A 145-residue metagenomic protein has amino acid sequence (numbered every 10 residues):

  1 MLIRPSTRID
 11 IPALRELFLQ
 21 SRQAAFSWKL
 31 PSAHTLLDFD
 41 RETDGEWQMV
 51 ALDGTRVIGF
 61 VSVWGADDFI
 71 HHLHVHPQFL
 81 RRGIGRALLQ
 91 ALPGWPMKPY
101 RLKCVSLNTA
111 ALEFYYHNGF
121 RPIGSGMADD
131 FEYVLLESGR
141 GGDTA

Functional and structural regions predicted by a protein language model:
M1-I9, G139-A145: Conserved N-terminal entry element of GNAT/NAT acetyltransferase domains
P5-Q78, L89-A91, G126-A128: Acetyl-CoA-dependent GNAT
L52-G54, E137-R140: Active-site beta-strand termini and strand-to-loop segments that position acidic
H76-R82, S106-L107: Active-site acidic-Proline motif in GNAT/NAT acetyltransferases
R81-G94, E113, H117: Conserved acetyl-CoA-binding loop-helix of GNAT-fold acetyltransferases
G85, L89, N108-A111, A128-V134: Short glycine/proline-centered loop/turn elements that form peptide/ligand docking sites
W95-L107: Conserved GNAT acetyl-CoA-binding A-motif
